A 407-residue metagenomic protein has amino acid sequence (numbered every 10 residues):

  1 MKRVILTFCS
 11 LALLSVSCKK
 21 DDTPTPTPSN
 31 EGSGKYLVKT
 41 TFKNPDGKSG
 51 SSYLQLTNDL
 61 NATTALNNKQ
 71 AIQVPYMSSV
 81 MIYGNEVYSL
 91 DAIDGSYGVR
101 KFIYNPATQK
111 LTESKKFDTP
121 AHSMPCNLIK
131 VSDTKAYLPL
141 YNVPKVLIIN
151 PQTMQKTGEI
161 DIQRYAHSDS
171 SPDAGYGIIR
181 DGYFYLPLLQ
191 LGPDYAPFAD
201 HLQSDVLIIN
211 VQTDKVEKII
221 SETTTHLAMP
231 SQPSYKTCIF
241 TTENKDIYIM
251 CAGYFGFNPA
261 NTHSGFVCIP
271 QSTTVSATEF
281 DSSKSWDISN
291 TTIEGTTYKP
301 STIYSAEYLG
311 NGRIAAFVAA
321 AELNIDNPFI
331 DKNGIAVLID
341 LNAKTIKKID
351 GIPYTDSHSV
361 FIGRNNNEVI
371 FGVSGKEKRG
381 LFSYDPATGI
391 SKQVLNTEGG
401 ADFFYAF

Functional and structural regions predicted by a protein language model:
M1-V38: Bacterial Sec-dependent N-terminal signal peptides
K43-G47, I93-Y97, N142-K145, L191-Y195 (+3 more regions): Short glycine/acidic-enriched loop and turn motifs that connect beta-strands
Y53-Q55, N150, A199-D214, T262-T274 (+2 more regions): Beta-propeller blade signature
Q55-I148: Post-signal peptide N-terminal segment of secreted/secretory-pathway proteins
T63-I72, K110-D118, K156-R164, V216-T224 (+3 more regions): Beta-propeller fold detector
Q73-Y83, A121-I129, D169-Y176, A228-C238 (+3 more regions): Repeated scaffold domains used in trafficking and secretory/extracellular systems, primarily beta-propellers
L186-Q203, I249-H263, A316-D331: Short, conserved, GDST-rich strand-edge loop motifs in beta-rich repeat architectures
K299-N367, F371: Loop/turn-rich, solvent-exposed surfaces of beta-rich toroidal or solenoidal domains
